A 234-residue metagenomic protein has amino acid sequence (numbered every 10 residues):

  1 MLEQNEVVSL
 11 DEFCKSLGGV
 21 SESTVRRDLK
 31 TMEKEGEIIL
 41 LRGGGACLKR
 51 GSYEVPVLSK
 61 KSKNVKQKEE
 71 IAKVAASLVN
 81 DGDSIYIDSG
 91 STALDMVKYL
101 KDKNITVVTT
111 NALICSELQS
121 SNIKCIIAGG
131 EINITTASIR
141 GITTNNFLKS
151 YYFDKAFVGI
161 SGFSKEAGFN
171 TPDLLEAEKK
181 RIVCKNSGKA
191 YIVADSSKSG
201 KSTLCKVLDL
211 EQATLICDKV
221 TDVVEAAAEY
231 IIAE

Functional and structural regions predicted by a protein language model:
M1-E3, V108-T109, L204-K206: An N-terminal domain-start capping segment
E3-D11, S16-Y86, V97, T106 (+1 more regions): HTH-adjacent hinge/linker in prokaryotic transcriptional regulators
V8-E12, L113-E234: Conserved phosphate- and dinucleotide-binding cores of soluble alpha/beta proteins, encompassing both enzyme active
K63, Q67, D88, T106 (+3 more regions): Short, well-structured alpha-helical patches and their helix-loop capping segments that border functional surfaces
D81-I85, K101-T106, G188, E211-T214: Short active-site oxyanion
S91-L94: Gly/Ser/Thr-rich loops at beta-strand to alpha-helix junctions that form or flank small-molecule/cofactor-binding
Y99, V107-A112, S116: Catalytic core of membrane glycerolipid acyltransferases/transacylases, capturing the structured, soluble-facing
